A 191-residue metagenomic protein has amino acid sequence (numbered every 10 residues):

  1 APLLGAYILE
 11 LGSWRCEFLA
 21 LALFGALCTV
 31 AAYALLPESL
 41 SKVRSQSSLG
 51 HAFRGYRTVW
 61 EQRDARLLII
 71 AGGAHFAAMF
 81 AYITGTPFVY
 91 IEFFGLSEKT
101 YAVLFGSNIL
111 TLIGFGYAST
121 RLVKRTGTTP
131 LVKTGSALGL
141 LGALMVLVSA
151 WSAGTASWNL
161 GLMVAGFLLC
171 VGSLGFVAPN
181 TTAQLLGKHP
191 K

Functional and structural regions predicted by a protein language model:
A1-L36, S47, V103: Helix-loop-helix hairpin linking two adjacent transmembrane segments in secondary transporters
A6-R15, E92, K124-R125, G187: Membrane-helix boundary and inter-helical linker elements of multi-pass secondary transporters
L9, F115-L131: Helix-to-loop junctions at the C-terminal end of transmembrane segments in multipass secondary transporters
P37-I69: Juxtamembrane intracellular "pre-TM" segments in multi-pass secondary transporters
E61-A81, A165-G172: Pair of pore-lining "gating" transmembrane helices in MFS-fold secondary transporters
G85-T100: Short amphipathic helix-loop junctions that connect adjacent transmembrane helices in Major Facilitator Superfamily/SLC
P130-T181: C-terminal transmembrane helical hairpin of 12-TM major facilitator-type secondary transporters
A183-K191: Paired intracellular helix-loop junctions of major facilitator superfamily
